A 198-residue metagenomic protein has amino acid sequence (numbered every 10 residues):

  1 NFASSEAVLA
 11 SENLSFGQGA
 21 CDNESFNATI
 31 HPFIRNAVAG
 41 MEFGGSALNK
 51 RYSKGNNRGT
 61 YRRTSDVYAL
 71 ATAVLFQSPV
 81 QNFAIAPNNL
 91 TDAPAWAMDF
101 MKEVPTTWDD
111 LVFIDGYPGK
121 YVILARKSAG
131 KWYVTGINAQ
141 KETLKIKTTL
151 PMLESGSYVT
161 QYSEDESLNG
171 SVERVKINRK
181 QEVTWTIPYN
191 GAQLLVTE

Functional and structural regions predicted by a protein language model:
N1-R63: Aromatic- and carboxylate-enriched substrate-binding clefts and catalytic-loop regions of carbohydrate-active enzymes
A39-V112, W132, E142-L144: Substrate-binding clefts and catalytic carboxylate motifs of secreted carbohydrate-active enzymes
G45, A86-P87, G136-N138, L150 (+2 more regions): Active-site proximal loops enriched in glycine and acidic residues that flank catalytic Cys/His/Asp and coordinate
N88-Y133, I137, Y158, D165-V172: Glycan-recognition and catalytic regions of carbohydrate-active enzymes
Y117-E154, N190-V196: Carbohydrate-binding surface patches
T148, Y162-R179: Non-catalytic C-terminal accessory/binding modules of secreted extracellular proteins
S155-G156, K180: Glycine-centered loop/turn motifs
V175-E198: C-terminal beta-strand-rich structural cap/linker in extracellular carbohydrate-active enzymes
